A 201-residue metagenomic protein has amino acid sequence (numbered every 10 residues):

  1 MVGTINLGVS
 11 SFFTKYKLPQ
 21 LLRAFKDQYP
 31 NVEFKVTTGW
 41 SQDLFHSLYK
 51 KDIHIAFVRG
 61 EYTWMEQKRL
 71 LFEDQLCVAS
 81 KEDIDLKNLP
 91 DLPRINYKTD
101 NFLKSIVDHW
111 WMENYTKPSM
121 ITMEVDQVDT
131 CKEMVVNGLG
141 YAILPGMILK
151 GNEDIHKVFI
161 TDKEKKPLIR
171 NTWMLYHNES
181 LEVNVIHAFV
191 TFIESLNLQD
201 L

Functional and structural regions predicted by a protein language model:
V2-T63, E124-V125: Central regulatory/effector-binding core of bacterial HTH transcription factors
T4-G8, A56, I95-N96, A142 (+1 more regions): Short, well-ordered beta-strand segments
L7-G8, L76, I84-S105: Short loop->beta-strand "edge-of-pocket" segments that line small-molecule binding or catalytic clefts across diverse
G39-L92, I148-K150: Acidic, Gly/Pro-rich loop/turn segments at junctions of secondary structure
W40-S41, Y49, L103, T116-I160: Hydrophobic hinge/microswitch elements
R69-L70, C77-A79, Y141, N171-L175: Residues embedded in well-ordered beta-strands
P93-T116, E182-V183, V190, D200: Secondary-structure junction motif
F159-L201: A late-sequence structural motif
